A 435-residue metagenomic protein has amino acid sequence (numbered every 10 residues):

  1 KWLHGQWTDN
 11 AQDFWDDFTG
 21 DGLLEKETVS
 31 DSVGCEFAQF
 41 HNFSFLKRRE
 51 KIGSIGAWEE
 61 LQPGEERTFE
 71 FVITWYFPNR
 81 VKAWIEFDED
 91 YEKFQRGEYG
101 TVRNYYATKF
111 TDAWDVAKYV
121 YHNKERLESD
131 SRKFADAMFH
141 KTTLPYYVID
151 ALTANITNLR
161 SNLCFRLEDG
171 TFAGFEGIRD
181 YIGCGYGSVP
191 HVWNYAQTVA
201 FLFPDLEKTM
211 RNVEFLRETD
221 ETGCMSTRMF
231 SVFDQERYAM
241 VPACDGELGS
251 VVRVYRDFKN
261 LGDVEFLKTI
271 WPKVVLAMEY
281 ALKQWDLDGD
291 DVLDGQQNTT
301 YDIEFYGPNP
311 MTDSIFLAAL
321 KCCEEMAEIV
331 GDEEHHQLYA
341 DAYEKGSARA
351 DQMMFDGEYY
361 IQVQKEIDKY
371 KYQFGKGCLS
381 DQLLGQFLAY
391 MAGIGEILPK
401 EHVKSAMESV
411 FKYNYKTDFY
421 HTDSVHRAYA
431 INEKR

Functional and structural regions predicted by a protein language model:
W2-G20, E25-N42, G53-A57, T68-V120 (+2 more regions): The feature captures the catalytic groove of carbohydrate-active enzymes
E36-A38, S44-W58, E65, F69-Y76 (+4 more regions): Substrate-binding groove/exosite segments of carbohydrate-active enzymes
K412-Y413: Long, low-complexity segments enriched in small/aliphatic residues
I431-R435: Short, intrinsically disordered, charge-balanced linker/junction segments flanking boundaries in proteins
